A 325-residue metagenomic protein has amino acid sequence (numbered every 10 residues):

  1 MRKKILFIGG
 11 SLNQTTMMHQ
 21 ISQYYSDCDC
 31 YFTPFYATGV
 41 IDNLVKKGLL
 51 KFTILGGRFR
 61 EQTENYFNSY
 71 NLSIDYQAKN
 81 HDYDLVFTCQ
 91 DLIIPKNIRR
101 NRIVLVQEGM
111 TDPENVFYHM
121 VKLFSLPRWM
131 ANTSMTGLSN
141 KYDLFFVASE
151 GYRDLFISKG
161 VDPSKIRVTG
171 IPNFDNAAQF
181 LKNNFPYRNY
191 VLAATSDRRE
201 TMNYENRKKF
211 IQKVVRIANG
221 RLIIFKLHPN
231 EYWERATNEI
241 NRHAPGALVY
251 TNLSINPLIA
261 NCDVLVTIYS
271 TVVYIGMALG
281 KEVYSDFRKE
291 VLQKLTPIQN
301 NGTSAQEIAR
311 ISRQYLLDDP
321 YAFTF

Functional and structural regions predicted by a protein language model:
L6-N176: Active-site and donor-binding regions of nucleotide-sugar-utilizing enzymes
F7, Y31-T33, D84-T88, F145-V147 (+4 more regions): Short, hydrophobic beta-strand segments that form beta-sheet elements in well-ordered domains
Q14-M18, Q23-Y24, P172-E239: Conserved catalytic-core segment of nucleotide-activated headgroup transferases in glycan assembly
Y36, K47-I54, A218-N252: Catalytic donor nucleotide-activated moiety binding site of glycosyltransferases and closely related
K79-N80, I94-R100, F156-G160, F185 (+3 more regions): Short loop/helix-cap segments at secondary-structure boundaries that form the rim of catalytic
I98-N115, F210-K213, L279-Q293: A short, gly/pro- and small-residue-rich
L105, N252-P297: A donor-sugar binding/catalytic signature common to diverse glycosyltransferases and related nucleotide-sugar
Y142, L295-F325: Leloir-type glycosyltransferase catalytic cores
